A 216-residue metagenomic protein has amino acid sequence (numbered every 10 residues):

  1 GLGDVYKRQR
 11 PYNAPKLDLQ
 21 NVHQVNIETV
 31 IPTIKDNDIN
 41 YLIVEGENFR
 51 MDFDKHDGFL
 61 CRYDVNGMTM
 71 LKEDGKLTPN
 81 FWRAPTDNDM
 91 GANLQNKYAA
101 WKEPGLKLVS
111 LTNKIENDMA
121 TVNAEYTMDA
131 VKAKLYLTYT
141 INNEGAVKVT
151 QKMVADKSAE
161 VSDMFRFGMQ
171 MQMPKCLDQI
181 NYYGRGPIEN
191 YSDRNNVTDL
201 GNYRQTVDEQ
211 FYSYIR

Functional and structural regions predicted by a protein language model:
L2-Y6: Short, small-residue-biased leader/transition segments that mark boundaries at the very start of proteins
K7-H23: Polar, glycine-rich mid-to-C-terminal structural blocks that act as macromolecule-binding/assembly scaffolds
N21-R216: Beta-strand/loop-rich accessory regions of lumenal/periplasmic or secreted enzymes, predominantly carbohydrate-active
